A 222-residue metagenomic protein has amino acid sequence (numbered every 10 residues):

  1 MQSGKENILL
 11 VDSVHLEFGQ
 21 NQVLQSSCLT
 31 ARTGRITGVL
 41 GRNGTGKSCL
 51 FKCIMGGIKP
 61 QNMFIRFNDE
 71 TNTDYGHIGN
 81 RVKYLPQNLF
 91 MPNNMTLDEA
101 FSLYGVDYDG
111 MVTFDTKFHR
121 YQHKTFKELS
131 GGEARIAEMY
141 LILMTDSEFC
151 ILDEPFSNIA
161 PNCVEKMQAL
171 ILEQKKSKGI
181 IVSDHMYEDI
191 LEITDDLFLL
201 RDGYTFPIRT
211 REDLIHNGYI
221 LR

Functional and structural regions predicted by a protein language model:
L9-V11, V23-S26: Conserved structural motif at the start of ABC-family nucleotide-binding domains
L40-R42: The feature captures the beta-strand-to-loop junction immediately N-terminal to the Walker
M55: Helix-to-loop junction immediately C-terminal to a conserved catalytic motif
P60-N80: Conserved ABC transporter NBD signature motif
Y84-N88, N93-D109: Q-loop/switch helix immediately C-terminal to the Walker
E154-P155: Walker B catalytic motif
Y204-R222: Conserved beta-strand-loop-alpha-helix hinge in the C-terminal portion of ABC ATPase nucleotide-binding domains
